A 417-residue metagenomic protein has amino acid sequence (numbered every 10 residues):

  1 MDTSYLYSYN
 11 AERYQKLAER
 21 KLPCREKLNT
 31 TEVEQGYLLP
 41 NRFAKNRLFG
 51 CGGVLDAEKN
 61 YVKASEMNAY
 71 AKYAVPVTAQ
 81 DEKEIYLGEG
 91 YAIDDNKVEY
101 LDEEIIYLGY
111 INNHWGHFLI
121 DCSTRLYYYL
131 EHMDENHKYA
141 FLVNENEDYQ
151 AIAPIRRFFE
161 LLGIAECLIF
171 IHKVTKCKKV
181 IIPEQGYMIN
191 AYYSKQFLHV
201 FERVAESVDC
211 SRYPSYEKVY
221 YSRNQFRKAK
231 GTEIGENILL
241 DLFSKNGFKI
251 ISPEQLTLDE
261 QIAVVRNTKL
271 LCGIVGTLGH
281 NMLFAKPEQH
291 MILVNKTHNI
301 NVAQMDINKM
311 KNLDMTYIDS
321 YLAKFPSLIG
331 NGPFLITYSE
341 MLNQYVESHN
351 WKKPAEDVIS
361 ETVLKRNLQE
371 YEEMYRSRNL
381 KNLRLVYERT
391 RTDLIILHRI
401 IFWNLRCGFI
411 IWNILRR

Functional and structural regions predicted by a protein language model:
M1-I414: The feature primarily captures lumenal catalytic ectodomains of type II secretory-pathway glycosyltransferases
